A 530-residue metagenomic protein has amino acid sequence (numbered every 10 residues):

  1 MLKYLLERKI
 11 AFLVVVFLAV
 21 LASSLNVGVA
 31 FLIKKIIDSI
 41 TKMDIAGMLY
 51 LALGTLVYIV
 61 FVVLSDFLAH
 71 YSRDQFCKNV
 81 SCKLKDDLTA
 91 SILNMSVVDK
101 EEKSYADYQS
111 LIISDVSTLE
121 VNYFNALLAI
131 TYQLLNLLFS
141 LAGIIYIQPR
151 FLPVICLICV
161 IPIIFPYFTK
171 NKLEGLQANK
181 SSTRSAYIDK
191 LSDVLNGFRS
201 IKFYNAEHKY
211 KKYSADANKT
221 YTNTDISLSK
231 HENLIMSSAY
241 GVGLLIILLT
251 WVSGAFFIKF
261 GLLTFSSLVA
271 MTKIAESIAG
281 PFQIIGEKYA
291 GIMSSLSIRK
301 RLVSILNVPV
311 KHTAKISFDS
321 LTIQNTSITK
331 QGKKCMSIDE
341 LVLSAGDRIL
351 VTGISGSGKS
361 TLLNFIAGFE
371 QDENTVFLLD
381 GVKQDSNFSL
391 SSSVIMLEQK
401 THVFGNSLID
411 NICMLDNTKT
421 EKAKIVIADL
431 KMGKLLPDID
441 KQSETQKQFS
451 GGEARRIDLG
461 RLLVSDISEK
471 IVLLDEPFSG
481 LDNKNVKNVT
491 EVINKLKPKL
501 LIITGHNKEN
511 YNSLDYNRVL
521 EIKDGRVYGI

Functional and structural regions predicted by a protein language model:
L6-K9, V97-V98, S114-Y123, L127 (+5 more regions): An intracellular "coupling" helix at the cytosolic face of ABC transporter transmembrane type-1 domains
E7, A11-S24, Y50, G54-V62 (+2 more regions): Transmembrane helices of ABC transporter permease
I10-V29, I40-C82, E101, F165 (+2 more regions): Transmembrane-helix motif of ABC transporter permease domains
L25, V29-K34, Y58-E101, Y105 (+11 more regions): Juxtamembrane helix-loop junctions of ABC transporter transmembrane domains
G54-D66, C159-I161, E232-I247, T264-E287: Hydrophobic alpha-helical segments in the permease module
A206, M271-N307: Cytosolic ends of transmembrane helices, especially the final helix of ABC transmembrane type-1 domains
N364-K422, N488-L496: Conserved post-Walker A segment of ABC ATPase nucleotide-binding domains
T401-E444, V464-E469: Conserved "ABC signature" C-loop
